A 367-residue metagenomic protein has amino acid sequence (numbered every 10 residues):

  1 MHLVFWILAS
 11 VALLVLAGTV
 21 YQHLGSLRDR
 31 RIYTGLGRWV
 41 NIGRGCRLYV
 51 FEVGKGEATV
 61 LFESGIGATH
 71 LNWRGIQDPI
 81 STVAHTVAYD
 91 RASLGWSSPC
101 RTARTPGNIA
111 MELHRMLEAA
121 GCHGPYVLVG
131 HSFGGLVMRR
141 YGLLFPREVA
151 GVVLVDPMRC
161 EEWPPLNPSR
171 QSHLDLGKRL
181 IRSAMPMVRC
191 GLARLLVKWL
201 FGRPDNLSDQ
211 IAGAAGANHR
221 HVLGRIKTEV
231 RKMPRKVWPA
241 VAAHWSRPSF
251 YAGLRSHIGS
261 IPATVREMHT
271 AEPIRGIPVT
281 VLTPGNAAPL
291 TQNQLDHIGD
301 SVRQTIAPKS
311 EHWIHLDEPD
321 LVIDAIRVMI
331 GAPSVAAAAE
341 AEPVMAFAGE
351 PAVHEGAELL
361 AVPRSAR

Functional and structural regions predicted by a protein language model:
M1-A58, T82-A84, A103, Q292 (+2 more regions): Alpha/beta-hydrolase fold catalytic core
R44, F51, A88-V129, F145 (+1 more regions): Active-site loop/oxyanion-hole signature of alpha/beta-hydrolase fold enzymes
C46, E52-W96, L144: Conserved HGGG/HGGXW glycine-rich cap/lid loop of the alpha/beta-hydrolase fold
P106, A110, V153-V302: Flexible "cap/lid" subdomain of the alpha/beta-hydrolase fold that forms the substrate-access gate
G124-P168: Conserved hydrolase catalytic core segment
A307-P319: Catalytic histidine-centered segment of alpha/beta-hydrolase-like enzymes
L316-I330: Post-His helix in hydrolase/transferase enzymes
